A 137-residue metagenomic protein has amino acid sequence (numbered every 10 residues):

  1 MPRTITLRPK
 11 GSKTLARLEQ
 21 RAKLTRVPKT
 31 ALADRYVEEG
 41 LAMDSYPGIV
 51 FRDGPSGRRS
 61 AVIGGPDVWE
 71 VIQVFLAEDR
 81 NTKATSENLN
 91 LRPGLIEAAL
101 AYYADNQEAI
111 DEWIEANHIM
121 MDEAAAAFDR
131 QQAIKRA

Functional and structural regions predicted by a protein language model:
M1-G11: Short Lys/Arg-rich basic patches
M1-R3, L41-P66: Short, Lys/Arg-enriched anionic-surface-contact patches
L7, L18, T25-E38: Short amphipathic alpha-helical segments
P9-S12, K23, F75-A77: Short amphipathic helical patch at the helix-1/turn junction of helix-turn-helix
E19-A22, S86: The alpha-helix within a helix-turn-helix
L24-T25, I63, A77, N88: Helix-turn-helix/winged-helix DNA-binding modules
G64-D79: Short, amphipathic alpha-helical "recognition" segments used to contact nucleic acids or chromatin
A77-K135: Long, charge-rich, low-complexity alpha-helical segments
